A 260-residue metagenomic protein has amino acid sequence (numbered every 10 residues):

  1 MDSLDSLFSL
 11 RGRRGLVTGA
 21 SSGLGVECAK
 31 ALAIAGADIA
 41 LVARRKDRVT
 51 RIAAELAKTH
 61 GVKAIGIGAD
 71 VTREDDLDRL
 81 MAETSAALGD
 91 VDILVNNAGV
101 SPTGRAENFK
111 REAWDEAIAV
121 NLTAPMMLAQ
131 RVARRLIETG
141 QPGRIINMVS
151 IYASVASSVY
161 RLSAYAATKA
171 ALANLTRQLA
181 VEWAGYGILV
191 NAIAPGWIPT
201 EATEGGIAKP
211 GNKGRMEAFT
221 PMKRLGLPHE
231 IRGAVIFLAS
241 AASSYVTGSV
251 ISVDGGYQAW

Functional and structural regions predicted by a protein language model:
D2-L7, I236, T247-W260: Short C-terminal tail/terminal secondary-structure segment of NAD(P)H-dependent dehydrogenase/reductase domains
S21-G23: Conserved glycine-rich cofactor-binding loop
K46-D47, G68-R79, R111, H229-E230: The beta1-alpha1 cofactor-binding region of Rossmann-like NAD(H)/NADP(H)-dependent oxidoreductases
V95, A184, L189, V246-G248: Short, small/polar-rich loop/turn modules that mediate ligand/substrate recognition or access, typified
R105-A106, K110-I118, M216: Substrate-binding pocket helix/loop in short-chain dehydrogenase/reductase
A129, T168, T176: Active-site helix of classical SDR
R134, V181-G185, S244: Alpha-helical segment proximal to the catalytic Tyr-Lys
